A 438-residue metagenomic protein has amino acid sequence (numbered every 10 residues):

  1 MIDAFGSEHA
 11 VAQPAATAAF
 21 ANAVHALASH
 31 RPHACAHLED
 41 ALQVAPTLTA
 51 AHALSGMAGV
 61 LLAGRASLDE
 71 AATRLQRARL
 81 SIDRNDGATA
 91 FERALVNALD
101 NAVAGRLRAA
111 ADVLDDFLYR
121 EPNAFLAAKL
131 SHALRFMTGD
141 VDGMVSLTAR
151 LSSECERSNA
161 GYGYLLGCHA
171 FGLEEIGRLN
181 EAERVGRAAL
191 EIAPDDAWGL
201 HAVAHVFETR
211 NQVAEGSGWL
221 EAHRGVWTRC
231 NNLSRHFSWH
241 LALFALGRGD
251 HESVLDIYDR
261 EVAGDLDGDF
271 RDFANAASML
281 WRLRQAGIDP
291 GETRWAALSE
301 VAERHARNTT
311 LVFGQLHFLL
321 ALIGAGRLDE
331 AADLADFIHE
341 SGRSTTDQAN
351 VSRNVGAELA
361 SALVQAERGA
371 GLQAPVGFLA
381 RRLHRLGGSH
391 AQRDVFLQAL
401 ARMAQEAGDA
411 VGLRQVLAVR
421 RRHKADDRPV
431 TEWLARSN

Functional and structural regions predicted by a protein language model:
S7-H9, R77-E92, Y119-E121, S152-Y162 (+5 more regions): Flexible helix-coil transition and linker loops at the boundaries of alpha-helical arrays
A12-T17, N22-A36, Q43-T47, H52-T89 (+4 more regions): Inter-helical turn/loop elements of alpha-helical hairpins
P14-A19, T47-T49, A88-A94, E121-A128 (+8 more regions): Generic helix N-cap/helix-start motif at coil->alpha-helix transitions
H25-A26, A58, V96, D100-N101 (+9 more regions): Residue-level signature for tetratricopeptide repeat
S29, L62, A104-G105, T138 (+7 more regions): Structural motif corresponding to the intra-repeat A-B loop/turn of tetratricopeptide repeats
H37-D40, L68-D83, L107-L118, D142-C155 (+7 more regions): Alpha-helical repeat scaffolds
S146-A245: Internal metal/ion-chelating core segments
L243-N438: Helix-coil-helix junctions within alpha-helical repeat/solenoid scaffolds
